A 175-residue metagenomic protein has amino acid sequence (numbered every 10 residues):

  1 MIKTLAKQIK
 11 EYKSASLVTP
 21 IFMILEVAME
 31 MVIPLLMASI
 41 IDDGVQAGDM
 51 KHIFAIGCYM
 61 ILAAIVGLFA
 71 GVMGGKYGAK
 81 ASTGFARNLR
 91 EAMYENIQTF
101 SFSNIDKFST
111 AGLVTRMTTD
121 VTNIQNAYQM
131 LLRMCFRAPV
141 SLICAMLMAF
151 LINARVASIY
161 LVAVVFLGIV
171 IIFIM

Functional and structural regions predicted by a protein language model:
M1-S16, L113-M117: A short amphipathic helical element positioned immediately N-terminal to and/or at the very start of a transmembrane
T4, A15-P20, I56-M60, F108 (+2 more regions): Hydrophobic alpha-helix/TM-entry signal in multi-pass membrane transporters
K10, S16-M73, Y77, F150-R155: Transmembrane helix-loop-helix hairpins at lipid-water interfaces of multipass membrane proteins, especially the type-1
A15-S16, A63-S82, R133-V140, L161-M175: Alpha-helical transmembrane segments of multi-pass membrane proteins
I21, L25, M29, I33 (+1 more regions): Hydrophobic alpha-helical transmembrane segments of ABC transporter permease domains
P34-A38, G75, R90-Y94, A111 (+3 more regions): Alpha-helical transmembrane segments of polytopic integral membrane proteins, especially the permease/helical cores
Q46-A47, G75, S82, S101 (+4 more regions): Short helix-capping/hinge motifs at transmembrane helix termini and TM-loop junctions
A47, T83, E91-T115, T119-V121: Short intracellular "coupling" helices and adjacent cytoplasmic loop segments at the cytosolic face of multi-pass
